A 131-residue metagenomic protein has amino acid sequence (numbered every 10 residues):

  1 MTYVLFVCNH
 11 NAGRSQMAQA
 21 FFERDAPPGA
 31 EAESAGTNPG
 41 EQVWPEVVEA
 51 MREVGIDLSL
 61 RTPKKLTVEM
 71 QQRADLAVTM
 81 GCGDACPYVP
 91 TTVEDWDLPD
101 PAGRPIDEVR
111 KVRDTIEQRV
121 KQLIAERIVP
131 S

Functional and structural regions predicted by a protein language model:
M1-T67: Conserved active-site segments centered on acidic
F21, V47, T62, M70 (+4 more regions): Solvent-exposed, flexible loop/coil residues
A30, A74-A77, V129: Small side chains
G40-Q42, Q71, D100-R104: A short acidic, often aromatic-flanked loop/helix-cap motif at beta-alpha or helix-coil junctions that lines enzyme
V48, L76-V78, R119-V120: Alpha-helix boundary/capping detector
R61-P90, D95: Mid-chain, well-packed structural core segment of small domains
G83-S131: Phosphate-binding/catalytic loops
